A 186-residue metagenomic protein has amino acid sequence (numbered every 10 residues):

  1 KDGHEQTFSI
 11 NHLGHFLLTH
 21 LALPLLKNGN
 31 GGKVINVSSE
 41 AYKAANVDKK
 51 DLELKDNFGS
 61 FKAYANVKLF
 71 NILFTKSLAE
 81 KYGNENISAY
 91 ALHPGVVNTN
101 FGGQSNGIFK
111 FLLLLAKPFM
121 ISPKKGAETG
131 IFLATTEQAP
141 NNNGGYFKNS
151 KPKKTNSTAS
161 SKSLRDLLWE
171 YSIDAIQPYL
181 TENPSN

Functional and structural regions predicted by a protein language model:
K1-N100, S105, I176-N186: Rossmann-fold NAD(P)H-dependent dehydrogenase/reductase core
H4, N11, N156, K162-S163: Alpha/beta-hydrolase superfamily serine-hydrolase fold, recognizing
Q6, F58, K62, L114-K117 (+1 more regions): Short coil/turn segments at secondary-structure junctions
A41, P152-S157: Short, mixed-charge aromatic SLiMs
K50-F58, N106-L115, S150-K153: Short glycine/proline- and charge-enriched loop/turn segments that cap or connect secondary-structure elements
V67, A91, L114-K154, K162-E170: C-terminal helical subdomain
F74, L78, S105, T129-L133 (+3 more regions): Short alpha-helical scaffold segments that flank and stabilize functional sites
S157-N186: C-terminal amphipathic/interface module of NAD(P)-dependent oxidoreductases and related NAD-binding regulators
